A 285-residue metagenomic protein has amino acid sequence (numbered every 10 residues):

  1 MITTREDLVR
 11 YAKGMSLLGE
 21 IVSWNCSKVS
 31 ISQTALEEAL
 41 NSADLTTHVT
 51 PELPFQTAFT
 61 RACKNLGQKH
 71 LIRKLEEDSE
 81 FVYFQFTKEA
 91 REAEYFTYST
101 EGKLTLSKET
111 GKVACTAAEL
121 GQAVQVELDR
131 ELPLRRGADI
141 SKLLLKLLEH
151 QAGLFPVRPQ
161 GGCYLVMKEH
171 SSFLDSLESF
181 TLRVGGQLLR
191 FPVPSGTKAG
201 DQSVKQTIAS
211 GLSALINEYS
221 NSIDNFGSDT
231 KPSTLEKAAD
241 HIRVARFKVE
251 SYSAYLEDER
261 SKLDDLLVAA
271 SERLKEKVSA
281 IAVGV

Functional and structural regions predicted by a protein language model:
M1-I2, V22, L145, E250 (+1 more regions): Replication-associated primase and helicase/ATPase modules
I2-V9, S16-L18: Terminal, non-catalytic protein-protein interaction segments that mediate quaternary/complex assembly
R10, S30-T50, T57-K64, L134-A138 (+2 more regions): Terminal interaction module
Y11, K248-V285: Glycine-rich, aromatic-bearing surface loops/beta-hairpins
A12-K28, Q122-L134: Short glycine-/aliphatic-rich beta-strand segments at the starts of folded cytosolic domains
P51-C115: Low-complexity, serine/threonine/proline-enriched polar segments
R91-F173: Internal, hydrophobic cores of structured domains that mediate oligomerization or house catalytic pockets within large
V113-A117, L235, Y252-R260: Short, structured coil/loop segments at alpha-helix boundaries
